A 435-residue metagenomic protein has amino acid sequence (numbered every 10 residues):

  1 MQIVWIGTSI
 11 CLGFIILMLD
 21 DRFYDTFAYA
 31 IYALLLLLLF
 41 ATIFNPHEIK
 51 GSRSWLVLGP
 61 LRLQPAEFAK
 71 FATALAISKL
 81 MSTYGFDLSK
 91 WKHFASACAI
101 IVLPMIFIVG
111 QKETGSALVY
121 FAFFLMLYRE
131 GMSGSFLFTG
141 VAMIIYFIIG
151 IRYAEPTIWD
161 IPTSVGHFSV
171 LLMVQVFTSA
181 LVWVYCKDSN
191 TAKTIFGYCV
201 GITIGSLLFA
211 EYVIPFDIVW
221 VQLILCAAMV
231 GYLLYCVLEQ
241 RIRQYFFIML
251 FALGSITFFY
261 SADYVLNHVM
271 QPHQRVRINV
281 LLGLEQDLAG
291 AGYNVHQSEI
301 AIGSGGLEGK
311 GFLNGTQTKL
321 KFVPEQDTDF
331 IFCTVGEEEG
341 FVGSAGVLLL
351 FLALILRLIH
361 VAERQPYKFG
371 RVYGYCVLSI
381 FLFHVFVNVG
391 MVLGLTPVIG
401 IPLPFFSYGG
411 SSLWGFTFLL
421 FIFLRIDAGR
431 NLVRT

Functional and structural regions predicted by a protein language model:
M1-A289, C333-M391, F418, I422: Hydrophobic alpha-helical transmembrane segments of multi-pass inner membrane proteins, especially in bacterial systems
N45, S52, G59, Q274-R277 (+4 more regions): Glycine-rich, flexible loop/turn motifs
P60-A69, Q111-K112, G306, V398-T417: Glycine/serine-rich anion-binding loops at beta->alpha junctions that coordinate negatively charged ligand groups
E113-L118, G309-G315, Q326-T328, I399 (+2 more regions): Transmembrane helix boundary and interhelical junction motifs in multipass membrane proteins
F177-L181, G394-N431, T435: Transmembrane alpha-helices of multi-pass inner-membrane enzymes
E299-I302, G306-E339: Long extracytoplasmic/lumenal interhelical loops at the membrane interface of multi-pass membrane proteins
S304, K368-Y373, A428-L432: Membrane-interacting alpha-helical segments
